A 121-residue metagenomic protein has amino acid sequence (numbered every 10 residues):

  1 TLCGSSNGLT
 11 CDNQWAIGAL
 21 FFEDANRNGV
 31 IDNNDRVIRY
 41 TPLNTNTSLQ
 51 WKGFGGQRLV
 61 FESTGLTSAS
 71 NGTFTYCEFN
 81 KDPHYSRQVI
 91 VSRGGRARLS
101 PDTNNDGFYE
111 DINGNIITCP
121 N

Functional and structural regions predicted by a protein language model:
C3-N121: N-terminal helix-rich module
